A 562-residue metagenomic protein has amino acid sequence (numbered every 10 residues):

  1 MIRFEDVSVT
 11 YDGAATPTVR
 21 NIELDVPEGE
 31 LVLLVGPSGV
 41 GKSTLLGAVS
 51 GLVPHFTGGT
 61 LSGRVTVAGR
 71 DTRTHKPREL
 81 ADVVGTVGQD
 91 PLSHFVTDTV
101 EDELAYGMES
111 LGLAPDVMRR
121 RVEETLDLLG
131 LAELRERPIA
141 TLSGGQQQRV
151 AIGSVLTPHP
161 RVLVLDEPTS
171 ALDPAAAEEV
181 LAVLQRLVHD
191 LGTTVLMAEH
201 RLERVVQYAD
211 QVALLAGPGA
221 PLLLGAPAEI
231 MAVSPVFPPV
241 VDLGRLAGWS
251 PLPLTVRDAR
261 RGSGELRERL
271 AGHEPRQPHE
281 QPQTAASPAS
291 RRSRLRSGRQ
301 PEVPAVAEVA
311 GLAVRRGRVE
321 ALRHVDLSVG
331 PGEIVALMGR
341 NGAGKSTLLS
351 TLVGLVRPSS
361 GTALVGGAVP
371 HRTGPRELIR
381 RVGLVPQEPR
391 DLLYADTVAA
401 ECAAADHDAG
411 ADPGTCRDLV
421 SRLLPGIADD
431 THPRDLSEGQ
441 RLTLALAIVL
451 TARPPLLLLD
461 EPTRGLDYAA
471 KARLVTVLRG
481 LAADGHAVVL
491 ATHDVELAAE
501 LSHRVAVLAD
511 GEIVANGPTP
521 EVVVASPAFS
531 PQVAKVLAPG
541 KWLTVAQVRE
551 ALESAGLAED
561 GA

Functional and structural regions predicted by a protein language model:
T10, V53, R64-E79, T362-E377: ABC ATPase NBD Q-loop/coupling interface
S50, V353: Helix-to-loop junction immediately C-terminal to a conserved catalytic motif
V117-L134, A411-D429: Conserved ABC ATPase "signature" region
V155-L156, L450: ABC ATPase C-loop
L163-D166, L457-D460: Catalytic Walker B motif of ABC-type/P-loop ATPase nucleotide-binding domains
E199-H200, T492-H493: H-loop/switch region of ABC-family ATPase nucleotide-binding domains
P218-G219, G511: Conserved ABC ATPase "signature" C-loop
A228-R296, F529-A562: ABC ATPase nucleotide-binding domains
